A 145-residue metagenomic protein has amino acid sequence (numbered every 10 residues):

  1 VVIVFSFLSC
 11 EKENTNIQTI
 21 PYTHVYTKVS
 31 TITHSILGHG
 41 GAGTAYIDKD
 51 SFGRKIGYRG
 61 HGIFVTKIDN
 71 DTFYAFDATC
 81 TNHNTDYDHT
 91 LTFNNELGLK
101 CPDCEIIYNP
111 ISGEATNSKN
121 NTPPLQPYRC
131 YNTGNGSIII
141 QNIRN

Functional and structural regions predicted by a protein language model:
F5-S9: C-terminal motif of bacterial Sec signal peptides marking the signal peptidase cleavage site
E13-N94, N109, Q126-N145: N-terminal pre-ligand scaffold of iron-sulfur
I68-D69, C101, S118: Generic detector of short alpha-helix boundary/capping microenvironments and adjacent low-complexity segments
H89-L97, G113, K119: Contiguous, well-ordered beta-strand patches that form the walls/edges of small beta-barrel/beta-sandwich domains
L97-E105: Cysteine-rich micro-motifs
C104-E114: Short, basic/low-complexity N-terminal boundary segments at the transition from targeting/disordered tails
S112-C130: Low-complexity, intrinsically disordered Gly/Pro/Thr-rich segments
